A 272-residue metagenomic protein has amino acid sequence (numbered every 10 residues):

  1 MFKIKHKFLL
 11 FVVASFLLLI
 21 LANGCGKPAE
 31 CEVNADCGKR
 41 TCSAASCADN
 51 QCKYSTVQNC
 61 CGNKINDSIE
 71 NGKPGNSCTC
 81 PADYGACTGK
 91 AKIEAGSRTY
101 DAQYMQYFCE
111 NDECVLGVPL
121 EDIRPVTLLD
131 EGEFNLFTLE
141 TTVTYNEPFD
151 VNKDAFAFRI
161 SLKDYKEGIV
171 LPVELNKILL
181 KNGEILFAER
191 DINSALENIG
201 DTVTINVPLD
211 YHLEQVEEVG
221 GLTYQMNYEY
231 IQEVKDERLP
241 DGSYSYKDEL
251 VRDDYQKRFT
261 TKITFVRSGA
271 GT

Functional and structural regions predicted by a protein language model:
M1-K5: N-terminal secretory signal peptides that target proteins for export/translocation
F11-I20: Bacterial N-terminal signal peptides
C25-F134: Cysteine-rich modules of extracellular adhesion/ECM and protease-associated proteins
T142-L162: Contiguous beta-strand segments within globular domains
D164-E174: A short beta-turn/strand-edge loop motif at beta-sheet boundaries
I185-D201: Solvent-exposed serine/threonine-rich low-complexity stretches and specific carbohydrate-binding patches
V203-V219, N227: Short, hydrophobic beta-strand segments
Y230-T272: Short beta-strand elements
